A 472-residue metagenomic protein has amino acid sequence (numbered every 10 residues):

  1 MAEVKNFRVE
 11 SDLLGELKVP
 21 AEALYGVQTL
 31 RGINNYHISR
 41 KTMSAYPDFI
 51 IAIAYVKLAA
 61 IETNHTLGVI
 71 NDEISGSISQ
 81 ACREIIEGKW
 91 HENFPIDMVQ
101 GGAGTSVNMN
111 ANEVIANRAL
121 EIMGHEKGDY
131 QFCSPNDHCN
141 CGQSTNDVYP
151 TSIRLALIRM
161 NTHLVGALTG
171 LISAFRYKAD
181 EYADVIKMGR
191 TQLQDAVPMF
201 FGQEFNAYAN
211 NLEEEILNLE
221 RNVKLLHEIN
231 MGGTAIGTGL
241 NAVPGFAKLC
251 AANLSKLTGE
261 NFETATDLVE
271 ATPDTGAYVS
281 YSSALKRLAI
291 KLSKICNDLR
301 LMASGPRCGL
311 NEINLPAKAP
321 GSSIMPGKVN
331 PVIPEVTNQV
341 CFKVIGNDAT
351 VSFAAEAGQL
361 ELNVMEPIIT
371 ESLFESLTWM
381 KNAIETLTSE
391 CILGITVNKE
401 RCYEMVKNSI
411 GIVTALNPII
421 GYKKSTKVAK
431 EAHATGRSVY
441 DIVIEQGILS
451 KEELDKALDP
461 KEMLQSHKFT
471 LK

Functional and structural regions predicted by a protein language model:
M1-K472: Conserved, well-structured ligand/cofactor-binding cores
